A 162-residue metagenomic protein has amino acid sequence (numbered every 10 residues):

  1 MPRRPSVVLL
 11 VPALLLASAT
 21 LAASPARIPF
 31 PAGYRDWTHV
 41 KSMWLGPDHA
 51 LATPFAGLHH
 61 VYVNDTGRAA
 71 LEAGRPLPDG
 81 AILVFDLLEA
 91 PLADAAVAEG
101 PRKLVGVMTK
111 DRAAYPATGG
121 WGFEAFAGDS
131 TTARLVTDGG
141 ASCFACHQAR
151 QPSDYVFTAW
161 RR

Functional and structural regions predicted by a protein language model:
M1-P5: Positively charged n-region of N-terminal signal peptides that target proteins for export
V8-A19: Bacterial N-terminal signal peptides
S24-P47, A52-T53, L71-R162: Sequence context surrounding c-type heme c attachment/ligation sites in exported
G57-R68: Short, structured beta-strand/loop micro-motifs enriched in basic residues and often containing a Trp
